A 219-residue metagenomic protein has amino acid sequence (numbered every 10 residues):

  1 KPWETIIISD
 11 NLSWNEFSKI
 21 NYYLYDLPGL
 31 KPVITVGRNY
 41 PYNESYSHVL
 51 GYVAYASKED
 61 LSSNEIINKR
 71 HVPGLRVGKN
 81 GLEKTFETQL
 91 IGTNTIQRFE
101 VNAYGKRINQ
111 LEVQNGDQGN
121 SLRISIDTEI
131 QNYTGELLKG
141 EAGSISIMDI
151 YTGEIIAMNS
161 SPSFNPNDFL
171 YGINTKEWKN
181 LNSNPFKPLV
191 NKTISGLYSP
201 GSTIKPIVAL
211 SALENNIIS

Functional and structural regions predicted by a protein language model:
K1-S144, N159-K192, L197: Extracytoplasmic/periplasmic proteins that interact with beta-lactams or build/remodel peptidoglycan
I20, V49, T134, G153 (+1 more regions): Residue-level preference for non-acidic, small/hydrophobic
A54, S160, A212-I218: Hydrophobic/aromatic-lined pockets within catalytic cores
E129, M148, T203-I207: An amphipathic alpha-helix/helix-turn recognition signal
D149-I156: Short, glycine-anchored, charge-dense loop/turn motifs used at functional sites
P166-L170, I204, L213-S219: Short, well-structured active-site flanking segments
